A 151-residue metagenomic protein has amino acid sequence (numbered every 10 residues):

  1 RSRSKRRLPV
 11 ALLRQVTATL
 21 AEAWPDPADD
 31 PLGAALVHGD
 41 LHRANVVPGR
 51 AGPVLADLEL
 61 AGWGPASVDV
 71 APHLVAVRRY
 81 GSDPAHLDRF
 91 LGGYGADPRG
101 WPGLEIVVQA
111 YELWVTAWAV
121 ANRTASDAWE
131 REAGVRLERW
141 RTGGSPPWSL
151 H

Functional and structural regions predicted by a protein language model:
R1-G39: An alpha-helical support segment within catalytic cores of ATP-dependent transferases
S2-R3, R7-L8, A117-H151: ATP/Mg2+ or Mg2+-diphosphate-binding catalytic cores that bind nucleotide phosphates or diphosphates via glycine-rich
A34-L36, P53-L55, P65: Hydrophobic "anchor" residues on beta-strands that sit immediately upstream of conserved functional sites
A35, D40, N45, D57: Conserved catalytic-loop position in the HRD/HxD motif
P48-A51: Activation-loop N-terminal segment of eukaryotic-like protein kinases
A66-P98, A110-S126: Active-site activation/catalytic loop segments of kinase-like enzymes and analogous catalytic loops in related
G100-G103: Conserved non-catalytic scaffold segment of RNase H-like nuclease domains
